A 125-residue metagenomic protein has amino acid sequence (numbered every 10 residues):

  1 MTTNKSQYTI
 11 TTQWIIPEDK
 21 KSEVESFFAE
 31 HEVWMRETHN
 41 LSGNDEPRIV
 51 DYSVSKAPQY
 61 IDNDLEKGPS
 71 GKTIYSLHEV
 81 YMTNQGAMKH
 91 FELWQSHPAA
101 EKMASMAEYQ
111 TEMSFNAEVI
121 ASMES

Functional and structural regions predicted by a protein language model:
M1-S76, V80-L93, E108-S125: Short S/T/G/P-rich N-terminal loop/turn motif that feeds into the first structured element of a domain
S96: Short, surface-exposed basic-aromatic patches at helix termini and helix-loop junctions that form
M103-A104: Beta-sandwich strand segments
